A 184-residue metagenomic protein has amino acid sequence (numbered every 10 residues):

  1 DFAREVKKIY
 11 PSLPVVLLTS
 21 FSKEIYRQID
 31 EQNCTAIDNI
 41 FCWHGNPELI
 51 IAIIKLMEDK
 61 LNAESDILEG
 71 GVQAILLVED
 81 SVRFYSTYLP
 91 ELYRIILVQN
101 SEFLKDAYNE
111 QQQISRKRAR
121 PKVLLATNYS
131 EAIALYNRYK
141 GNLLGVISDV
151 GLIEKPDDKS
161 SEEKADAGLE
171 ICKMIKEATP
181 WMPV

Functional and structural regions predicted by a protein language model:
D1, I147-P156: Active-site residues of response regulator receiver
R4-I9, L17-C42, P47-I51, N62-S65 (+2 more regions): Alpha4 helix (beta4-alpha4-beta5 surface) of REC/receiver domains from two-component response regulators
L18-S22, S81, T127: A short beta-strand-to-loop transition that corresponds to the Sensor-1 phosphate-sensing loop of AAA+ P-loop ATPases
I29-D30, I53-K55, L89-E91, N137: Short coil/turn segments at secondary-structure boundaries
K55-E69, N100: The C-terminal output helix
G71-R83, Y88-Q113, V123-L125: Conserved acidic segment of CheY-like receiver
F103-G145, L152-I153: Acidic, metal-coordinating helix/loop segments flanking the phosphotransfer/catalytic sites of two-component signaling
